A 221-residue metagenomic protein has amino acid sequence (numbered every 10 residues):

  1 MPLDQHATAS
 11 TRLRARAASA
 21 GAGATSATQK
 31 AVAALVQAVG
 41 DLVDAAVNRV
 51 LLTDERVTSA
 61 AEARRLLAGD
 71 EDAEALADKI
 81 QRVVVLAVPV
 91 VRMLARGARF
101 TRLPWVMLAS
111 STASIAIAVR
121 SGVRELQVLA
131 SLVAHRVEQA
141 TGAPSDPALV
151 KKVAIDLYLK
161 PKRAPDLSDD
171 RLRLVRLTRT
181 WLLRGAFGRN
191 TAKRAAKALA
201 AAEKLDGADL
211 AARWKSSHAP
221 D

Functional and structural regions predicted by a protein language model:
M1-V106, S131-D221: Terminal, membrane-proximal amphipathic helices and intrinsically disordered targeting/regulatory segments
S111-A143: Aromatic- and glycine-enriched beta-alpha-beta binding-site module
